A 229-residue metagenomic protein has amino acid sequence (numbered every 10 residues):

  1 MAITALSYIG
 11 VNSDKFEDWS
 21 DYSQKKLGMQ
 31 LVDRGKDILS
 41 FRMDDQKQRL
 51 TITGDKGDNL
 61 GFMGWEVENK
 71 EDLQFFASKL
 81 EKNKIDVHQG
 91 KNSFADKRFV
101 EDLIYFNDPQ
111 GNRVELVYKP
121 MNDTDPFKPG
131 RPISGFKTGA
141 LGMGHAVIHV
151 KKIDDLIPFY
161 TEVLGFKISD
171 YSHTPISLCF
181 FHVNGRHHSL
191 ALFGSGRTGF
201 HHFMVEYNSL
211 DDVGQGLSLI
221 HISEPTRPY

Functional and structural regions predicted by a protein language model:
M1-E17, K47, L60-W65, N122-D154 (+2 more regions): N-terminal beta-strand motif that seeds the catalytic metal site of vicinal oxygen chelate
M1-Q48, I148-H188, F193: Core segments of cupin and vicinal oxygen chelate
L6, M29, F41, L50-I52 (+8 more regions): Short, structured motif recognition centered on aromatic/hydrophobic residues
K15, E68-D72, N208-D212: Helix N-cap motif at beta-to-alpha junctions
L50-I52, P132-G135, L190-G194: Short beta-strand/turn micro-motifs at beta-sheet edges
K56-K128, F136, A140-L141, V147-D154: Hydrophobic, ordered structural segments
V100, G142, P175, R186 (+1 more regions): Exposed loop/turn and edge beta-strand positions of beta-sandwich/beta-sheet ligand-binding modules
H221-Y229: Single conserved hydrophobic/aromatic residue that forms the stacking wall/gate of nucleotide- or nucleobase-binding
